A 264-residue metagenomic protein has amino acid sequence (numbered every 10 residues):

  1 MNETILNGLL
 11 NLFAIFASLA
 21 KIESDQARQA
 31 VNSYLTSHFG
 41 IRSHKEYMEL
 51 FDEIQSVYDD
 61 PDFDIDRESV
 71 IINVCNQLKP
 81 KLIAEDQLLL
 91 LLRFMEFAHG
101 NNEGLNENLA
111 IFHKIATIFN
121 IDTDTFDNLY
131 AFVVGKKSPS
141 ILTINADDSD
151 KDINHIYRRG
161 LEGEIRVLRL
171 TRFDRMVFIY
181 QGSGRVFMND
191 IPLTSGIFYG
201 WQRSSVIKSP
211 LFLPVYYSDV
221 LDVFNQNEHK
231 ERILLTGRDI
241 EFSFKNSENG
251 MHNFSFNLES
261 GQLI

Functional and structural regions predicted by a protein language model:
M1-D174, G182: Small-residue-enriched hydrophobic alpha-helices in membranes
T4-I5, R232, L258: A generic fold-level signal
T125, N189, S218-D219: Intrinsically disordered, low-complexity regions enriched in proline, serine, glycine and charged residues
R158, I165-S209, P214-V215, F224: Forkhead-associated
L193-S195, E231, H252: Short, solvent-exposed loop/turn positions at domain surfaces that link secondary-structure elements or cap domain
Q202-D239, F244: Pre-NBD coupling/linker segments of ABC/ABC-like ATPases
G237-S243, S247-I264: Conserved beta-strand
